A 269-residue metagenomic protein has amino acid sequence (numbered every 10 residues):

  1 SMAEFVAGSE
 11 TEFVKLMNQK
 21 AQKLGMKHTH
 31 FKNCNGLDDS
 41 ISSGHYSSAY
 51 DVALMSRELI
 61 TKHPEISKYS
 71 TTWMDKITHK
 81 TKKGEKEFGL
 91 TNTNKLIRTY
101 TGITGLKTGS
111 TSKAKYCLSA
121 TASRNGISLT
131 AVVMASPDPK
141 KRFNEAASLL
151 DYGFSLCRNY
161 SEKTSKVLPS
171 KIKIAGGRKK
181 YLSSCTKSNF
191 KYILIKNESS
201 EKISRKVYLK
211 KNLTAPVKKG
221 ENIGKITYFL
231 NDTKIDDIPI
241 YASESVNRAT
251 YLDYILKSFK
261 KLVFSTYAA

Functional and structural regions predicted by a protein language model:
S1, K32-I41: Surface-exposed aromatic
M2-A3, M17, A21, S56 (+1 more regions): Short alpha-helical scaffolding segments that buttress acidic/His motifs in well-ordered protein cores
E4-A7, T11: Peptidoglycan glycan-strand catalytic modules in the bacterial/periplasmic cell-wall system
T11-H30: Short, charged, amphipathic alpha-helices and their helix-cap/turn boundaries
N18, N33-N35, N92-N94: Asparagine-centered polar/low-complexity signal
M26, H30, I41-A269: Domain-terminus/edge residues, biased toward the C-terminal soluble/receptor-binding domains of extracytoplasmic
